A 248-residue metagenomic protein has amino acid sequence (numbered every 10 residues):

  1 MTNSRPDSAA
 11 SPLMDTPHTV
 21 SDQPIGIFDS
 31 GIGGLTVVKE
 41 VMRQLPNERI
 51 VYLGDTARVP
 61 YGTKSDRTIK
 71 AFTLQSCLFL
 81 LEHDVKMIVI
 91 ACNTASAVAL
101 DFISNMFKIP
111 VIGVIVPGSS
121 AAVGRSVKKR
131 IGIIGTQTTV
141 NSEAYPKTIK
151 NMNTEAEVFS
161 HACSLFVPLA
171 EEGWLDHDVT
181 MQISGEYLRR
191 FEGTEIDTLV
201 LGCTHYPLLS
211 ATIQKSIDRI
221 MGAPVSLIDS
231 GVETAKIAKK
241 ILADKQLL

Functional and structural regions predicted by a protein language model:
T2-L248: Non-catalytic structural scaffold of enzyme domains
